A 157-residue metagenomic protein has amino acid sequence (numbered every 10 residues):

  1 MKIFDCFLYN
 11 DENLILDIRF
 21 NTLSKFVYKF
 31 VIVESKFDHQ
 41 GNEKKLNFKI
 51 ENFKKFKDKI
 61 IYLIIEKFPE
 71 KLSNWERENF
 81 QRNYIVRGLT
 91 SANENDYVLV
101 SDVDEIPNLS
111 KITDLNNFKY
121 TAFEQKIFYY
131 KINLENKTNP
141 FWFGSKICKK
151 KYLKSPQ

Functional and structural regions predicted by a protein language model:
M1-K25: N-proximal low-complexity "stem/linker" segments adjacent to membrane-targeting elements
K2-F4, L23-D38, K57-I61: Short loop->beta transition adjacent to catalytic acidic/histidine clusters or analogous donor-positioning motifs
I3, Y28, D96, D104 (+1 more regions): Conserved acidic residues
N10-N13, K36-D38, K67-P69, D104-I106 (+1 more regions): Short, solvent-exposed loop/turn segments at secondary-structure junctions
D11-I15, T22, Q81, N95 (+1 more regions): Short, glycine/acidic-rich beta->alpha junctions
R19-F26, T113-K119: Short, surface-exposed basic-aromatic patches at helix termini and helix-loop junctions that form
S35-V100, L109-S110: Active-site-proximal specificity loops/subdomain of glycosyltransferases
E105-Q157: Conserved catalytic core of nucleotide-sugar-dependent glycosyltransferases
